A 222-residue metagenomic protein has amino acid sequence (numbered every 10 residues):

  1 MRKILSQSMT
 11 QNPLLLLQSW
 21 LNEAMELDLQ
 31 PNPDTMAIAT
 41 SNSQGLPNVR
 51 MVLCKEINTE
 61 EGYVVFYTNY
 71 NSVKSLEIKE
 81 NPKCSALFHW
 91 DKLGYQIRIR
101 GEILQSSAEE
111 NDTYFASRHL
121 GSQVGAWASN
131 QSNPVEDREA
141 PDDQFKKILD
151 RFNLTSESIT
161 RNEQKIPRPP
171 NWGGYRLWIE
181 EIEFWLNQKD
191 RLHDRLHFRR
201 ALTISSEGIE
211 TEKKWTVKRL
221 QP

Functional and structural regions predicted by a protein language model:
M1-P222: Binding-site signature for planar aromatic cofactors or substrates
